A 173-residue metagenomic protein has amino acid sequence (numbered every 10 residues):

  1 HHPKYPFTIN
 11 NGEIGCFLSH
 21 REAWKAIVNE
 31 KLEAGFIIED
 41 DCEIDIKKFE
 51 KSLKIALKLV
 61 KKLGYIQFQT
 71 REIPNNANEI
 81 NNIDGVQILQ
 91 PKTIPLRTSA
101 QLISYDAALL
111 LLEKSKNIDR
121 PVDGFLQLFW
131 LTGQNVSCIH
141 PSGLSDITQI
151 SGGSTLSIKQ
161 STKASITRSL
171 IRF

Functional and structural regions predicted by a protein language model:
H1-I38, C42-F173: An acidic/histidine-cluster motif and surrounding catalytic segment that typifies divalent-metal-assisted enzyme active
